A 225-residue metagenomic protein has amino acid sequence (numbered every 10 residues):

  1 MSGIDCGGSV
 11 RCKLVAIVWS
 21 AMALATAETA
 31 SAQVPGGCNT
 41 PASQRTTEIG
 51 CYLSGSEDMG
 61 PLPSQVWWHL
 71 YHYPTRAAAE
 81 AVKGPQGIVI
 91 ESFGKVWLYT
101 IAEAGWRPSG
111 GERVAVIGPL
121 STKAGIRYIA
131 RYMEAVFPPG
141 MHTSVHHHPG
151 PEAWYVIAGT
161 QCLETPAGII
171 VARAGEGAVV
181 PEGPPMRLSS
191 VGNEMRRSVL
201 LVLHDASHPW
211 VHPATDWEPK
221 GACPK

Functional and structural regions predicted by a protein language model:
M1-C12: N-terminal secretory signal peptides that target proteins for export/translocation
R11-L14, W19, A27-A153, T160-K225: Jelly-roll (double-stranded beta-helix
